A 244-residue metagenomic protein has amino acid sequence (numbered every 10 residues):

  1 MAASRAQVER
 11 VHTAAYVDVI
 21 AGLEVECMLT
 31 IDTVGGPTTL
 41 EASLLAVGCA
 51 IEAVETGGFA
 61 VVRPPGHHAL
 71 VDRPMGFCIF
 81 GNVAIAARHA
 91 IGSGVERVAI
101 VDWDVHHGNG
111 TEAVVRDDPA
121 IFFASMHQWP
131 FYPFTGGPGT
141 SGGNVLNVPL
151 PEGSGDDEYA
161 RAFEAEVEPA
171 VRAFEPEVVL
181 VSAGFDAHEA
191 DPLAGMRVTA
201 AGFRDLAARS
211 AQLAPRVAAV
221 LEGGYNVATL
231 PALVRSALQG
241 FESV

Functional and structural regions predicted by a protein language model:
M1-V244: HDAC/HDAC-like amidohydrolase catalytic core signature
